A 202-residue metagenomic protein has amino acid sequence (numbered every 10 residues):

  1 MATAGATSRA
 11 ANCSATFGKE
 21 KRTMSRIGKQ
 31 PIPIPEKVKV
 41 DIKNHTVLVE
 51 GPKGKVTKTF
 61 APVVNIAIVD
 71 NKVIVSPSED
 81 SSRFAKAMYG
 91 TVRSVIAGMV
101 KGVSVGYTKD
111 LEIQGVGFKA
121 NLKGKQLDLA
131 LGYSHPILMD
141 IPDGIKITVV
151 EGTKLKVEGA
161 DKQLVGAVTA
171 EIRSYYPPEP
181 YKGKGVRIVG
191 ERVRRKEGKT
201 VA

Functional and structural regions predicted by a protein language model:
T3-T23: Short, Lys/Arg-enriched N-terminal segments with co-localized hydrophobic residues within the first ~10-30 amino acids
F17-A170, S174-A202: N-terminal intrinsically disordered, cationic/polar leader segments that include organellar targeting peptides
